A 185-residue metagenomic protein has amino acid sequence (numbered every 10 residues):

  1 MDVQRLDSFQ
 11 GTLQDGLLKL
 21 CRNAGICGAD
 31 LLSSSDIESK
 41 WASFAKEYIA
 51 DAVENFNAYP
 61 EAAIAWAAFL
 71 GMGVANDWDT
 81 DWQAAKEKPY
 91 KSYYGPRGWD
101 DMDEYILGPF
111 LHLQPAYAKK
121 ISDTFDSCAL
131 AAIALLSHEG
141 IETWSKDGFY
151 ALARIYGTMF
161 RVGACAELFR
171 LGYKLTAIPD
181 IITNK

Functional and structural regions predicted by a protein language model:
M1-K185: Intrinsic-disorder/low-complexity detector
